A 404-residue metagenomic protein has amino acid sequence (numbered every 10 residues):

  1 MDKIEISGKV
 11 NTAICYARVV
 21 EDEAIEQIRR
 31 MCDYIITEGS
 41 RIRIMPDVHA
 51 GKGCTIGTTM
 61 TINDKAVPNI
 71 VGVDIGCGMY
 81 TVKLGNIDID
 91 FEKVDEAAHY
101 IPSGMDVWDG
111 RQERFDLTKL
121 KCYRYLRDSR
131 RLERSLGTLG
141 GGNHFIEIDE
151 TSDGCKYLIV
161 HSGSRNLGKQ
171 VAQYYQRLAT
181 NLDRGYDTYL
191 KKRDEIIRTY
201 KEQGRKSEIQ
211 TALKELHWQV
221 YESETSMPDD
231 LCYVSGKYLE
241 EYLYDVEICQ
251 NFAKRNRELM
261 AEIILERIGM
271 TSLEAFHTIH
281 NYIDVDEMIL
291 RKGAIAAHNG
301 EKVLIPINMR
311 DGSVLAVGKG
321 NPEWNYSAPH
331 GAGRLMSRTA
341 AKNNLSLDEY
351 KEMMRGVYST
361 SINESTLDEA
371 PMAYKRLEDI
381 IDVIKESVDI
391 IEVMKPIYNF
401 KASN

Functional and structural regions predicted by a protein language model:
D2-R30, T37-I44, A50-I56, D64-P68 (+4 more regions): Domain-length cofactor-binding catalytic modules of enzymes
M60: Acidic, metal-ligating active-site segments
G76-G85: Acidic/polar active-site rim loop that often engages polyanionic ligands
Q112: Acidic, glycine-rich loop-and-strand cores that form catalytic or ligand-binding grooves in diverse globular domains
L117-L120: Active-site- or DNA-interface-adjacent structural scaffold in DNA-acting proteins
